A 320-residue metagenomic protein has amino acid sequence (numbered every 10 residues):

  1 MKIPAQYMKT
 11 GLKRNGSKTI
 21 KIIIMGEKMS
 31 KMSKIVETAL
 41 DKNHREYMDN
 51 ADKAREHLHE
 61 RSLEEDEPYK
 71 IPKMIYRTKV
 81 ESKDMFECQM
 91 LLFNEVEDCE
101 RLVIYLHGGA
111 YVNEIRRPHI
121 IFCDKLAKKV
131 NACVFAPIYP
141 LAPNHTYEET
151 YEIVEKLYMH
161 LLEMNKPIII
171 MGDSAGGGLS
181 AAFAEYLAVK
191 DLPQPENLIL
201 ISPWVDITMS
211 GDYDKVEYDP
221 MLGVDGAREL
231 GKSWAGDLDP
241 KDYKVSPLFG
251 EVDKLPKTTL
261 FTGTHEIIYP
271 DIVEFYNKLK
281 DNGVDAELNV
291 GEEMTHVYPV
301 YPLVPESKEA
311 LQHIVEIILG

Functional and structural regions predicted by a protein language model:
M1-E95: A glycine/proline-hinged amphipathic helix-loop "lid/cap" segment that gates access to hydrophobic ligand pockets
R77, E81, F86-L91, D98-G320: Alpha/beta-hydrolase superfamily serine-hydrolase fold, recognizing
